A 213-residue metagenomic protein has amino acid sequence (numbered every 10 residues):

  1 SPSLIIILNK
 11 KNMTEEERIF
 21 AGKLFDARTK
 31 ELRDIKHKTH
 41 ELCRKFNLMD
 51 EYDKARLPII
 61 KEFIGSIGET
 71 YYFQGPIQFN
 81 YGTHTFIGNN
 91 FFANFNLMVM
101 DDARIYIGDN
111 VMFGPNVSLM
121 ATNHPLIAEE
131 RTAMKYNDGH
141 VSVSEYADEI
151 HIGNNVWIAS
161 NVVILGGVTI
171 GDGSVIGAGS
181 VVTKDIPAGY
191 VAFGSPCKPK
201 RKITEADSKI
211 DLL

Functional and structural regions predicted by a protein language model:
S1-E69, L126, C197-L213: Terminal amphipathic alpha-helical/low-complexity segments used for targeting or macromolecular assembly
E16-E17, F63, S142, D148-E149 (+1 more regions): Short secondary-structure boundary/capping segments
F20, H151-G153, P187: Residue-level recognition of short, solvent-exposed, well-ordered loop/turn junctions that link secondary-structure
G65-G68, M112, P187: Short conserved AdoMet
Y71-F73: Extracellular beta-strand-rich, repetitive "passenger/adhesive" scaffolds that bind or process carbohydrates
I77-I87, F92-V168, S195-P196, K202-L213: Flexible, glycine/small-residue-enriched loop-and-beta-strand segment within the central core of proteins
V163-C197: C-terminal/domain-terminus segments
